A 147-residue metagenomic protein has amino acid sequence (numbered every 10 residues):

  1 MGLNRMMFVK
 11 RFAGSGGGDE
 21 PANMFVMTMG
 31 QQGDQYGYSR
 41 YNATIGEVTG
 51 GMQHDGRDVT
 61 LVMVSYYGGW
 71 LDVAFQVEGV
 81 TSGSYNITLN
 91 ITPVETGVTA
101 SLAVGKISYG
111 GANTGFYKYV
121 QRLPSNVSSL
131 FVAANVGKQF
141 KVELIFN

Functional and structural regions predicted by a protein language model:
M1-Y36, K141: Enriched but not universal
G46-I91: Beta-rich globular "head" domains
L71, A112-N126: Aromatic sugar-binding surface patches on proteins that engage polysaccharides or sugar-phosphate polymers
S82-S84, N135-Q139: Extracellular Ig-like/FN3 beta-sandwich strand-entry sites
T92-V98: Change "in extracellular beta-sheet-rich domains … of secreted and cell-surface proteins" to "in beta-sheet-rich domains
T99-A112: Solvent-exposed serine/threonine-rich low-complexity stretches and specific carbohydrate-binding patches
V127-V136: Surface-exposed, short loops/turns at beta-strand junctions within beta-sandwich domains
L144-F146: Conserved structural position at the C-terminal beta-strand of extracellular beta-sandwich adhesion modules
